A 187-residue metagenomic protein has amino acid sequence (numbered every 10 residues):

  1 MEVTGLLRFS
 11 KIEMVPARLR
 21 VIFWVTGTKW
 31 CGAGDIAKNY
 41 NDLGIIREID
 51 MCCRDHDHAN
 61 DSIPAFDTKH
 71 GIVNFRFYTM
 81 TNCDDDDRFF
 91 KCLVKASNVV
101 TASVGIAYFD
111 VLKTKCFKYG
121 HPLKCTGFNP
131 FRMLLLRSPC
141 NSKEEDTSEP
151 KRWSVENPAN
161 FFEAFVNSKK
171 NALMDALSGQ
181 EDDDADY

Functional and structural regions predicted by a protein language model:
M1-Y187: Extended terminal accessory/targeting regions
